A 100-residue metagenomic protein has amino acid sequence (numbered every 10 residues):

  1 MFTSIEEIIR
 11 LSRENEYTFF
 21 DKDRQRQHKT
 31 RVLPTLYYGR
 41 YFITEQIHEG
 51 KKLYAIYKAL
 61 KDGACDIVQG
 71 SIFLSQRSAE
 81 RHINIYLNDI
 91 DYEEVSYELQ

Functional and structural regions predicted by a protein language model:
M1-T3, N88, E93-Q100: Short intrinsically disordered terminal tails
F2-A59, S96: Short N-terminal "domain-start" leader segments that mark the transition from disordered tails or signal peptides into
I9, R13, E80, N84-L87: Residue-level detector of alpha-helical secondary structure
Y17-T18, G39-R40, S71, N84 (+1 more regions): Short non-domain terminal segments
F42-I43, Y54-I56, F73, A79 (+1 more regions): Hydrophobic beta-strand residues in large extracellular and virion-surface proteins
A64-S78: A short, exposed loop/beta-hairpin motif centered on an aromatic-Gly-Thr core
V68-G70, R81-I83, E98: Glycine-rich loops and low-complexity Gly/Arg-rich segments that provide flexible linkers or classic glycine-based
